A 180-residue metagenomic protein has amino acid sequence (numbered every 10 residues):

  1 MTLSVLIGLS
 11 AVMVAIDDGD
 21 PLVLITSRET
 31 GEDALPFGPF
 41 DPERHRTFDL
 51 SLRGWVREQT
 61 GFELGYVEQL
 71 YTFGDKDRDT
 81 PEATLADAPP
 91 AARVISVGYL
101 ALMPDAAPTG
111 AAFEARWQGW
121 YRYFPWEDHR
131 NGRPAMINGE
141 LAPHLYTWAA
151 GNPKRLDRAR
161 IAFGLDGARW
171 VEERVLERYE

Functional and structural regions predicted by a protein language model:
M1-L35, L64: N-terminal strand-loop-strand
I7-L9, F48, L52: Short N-terminal amphipathic alpha-helix/helix-capping patch enriched in small hydrophobics with frequent Ser/Thr
A34-H45: Short histidine-centered catalytic/ligand-binding loop motif
P42, L50-E180: Active-site segment of metal-dependent pyrophosphate-handling enzymes, primarily the Nudix hydrolase catalytic core
